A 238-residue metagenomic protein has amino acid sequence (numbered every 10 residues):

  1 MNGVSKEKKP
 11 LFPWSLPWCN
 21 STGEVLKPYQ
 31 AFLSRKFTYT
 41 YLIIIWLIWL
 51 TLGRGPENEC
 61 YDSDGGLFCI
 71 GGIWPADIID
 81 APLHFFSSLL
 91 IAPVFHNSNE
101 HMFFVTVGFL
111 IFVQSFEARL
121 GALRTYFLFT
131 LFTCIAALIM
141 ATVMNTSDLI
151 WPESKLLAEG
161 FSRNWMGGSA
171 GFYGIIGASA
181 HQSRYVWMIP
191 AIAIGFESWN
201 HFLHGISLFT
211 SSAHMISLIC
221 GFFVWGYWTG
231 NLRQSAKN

Functional and structural regions predicted by a protein language model:
M1-L33, S198-N238: C-terminal transmembrane module of polytopic alpha-helical membrane proteins
G23-I70: N-terminal signal-anchor transmembrane alpha helix
P28-I48, P82-I91, H181-G205: Aromatic-enriched alpha-helical transmembrane segments of multi-pass intramembrane proteins
F32, P93-S98, K155-S169, H204-I219: Interfacial loop-to-helix transition and helix-capping segments at the boundaries of transmembrane helices
I44-I45, T106-L110, E117-G174, I192-W199: Small-polar-interrupted transmembrane alpha-helices in polytopic inner-membrane proteins
W49, G53, M140, M144 (+3 more regions): Structural signal for membrane-spanning alpha-helices in multi-pass inner-membrane proteins, emphasizing helix cores
T51-Y126, M144: N-terminal TM1-TM2 helical hairpin plus the immediately adjacent luminal interfacial "cap"
F116, S179-Y185, F223-L232: Structural signal for the C-terminal ends of transmembrane alpha-helices and the immediately following loop
